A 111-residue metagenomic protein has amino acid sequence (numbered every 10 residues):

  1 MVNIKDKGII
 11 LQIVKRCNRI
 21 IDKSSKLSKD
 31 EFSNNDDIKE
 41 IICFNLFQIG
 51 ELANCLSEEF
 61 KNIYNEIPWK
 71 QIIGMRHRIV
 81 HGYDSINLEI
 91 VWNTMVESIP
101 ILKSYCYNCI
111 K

Functional and structural regions predicted by a protein language model:
M1-K111: Solvent-exposed interaction patches of small proteins and small membrane subunits
